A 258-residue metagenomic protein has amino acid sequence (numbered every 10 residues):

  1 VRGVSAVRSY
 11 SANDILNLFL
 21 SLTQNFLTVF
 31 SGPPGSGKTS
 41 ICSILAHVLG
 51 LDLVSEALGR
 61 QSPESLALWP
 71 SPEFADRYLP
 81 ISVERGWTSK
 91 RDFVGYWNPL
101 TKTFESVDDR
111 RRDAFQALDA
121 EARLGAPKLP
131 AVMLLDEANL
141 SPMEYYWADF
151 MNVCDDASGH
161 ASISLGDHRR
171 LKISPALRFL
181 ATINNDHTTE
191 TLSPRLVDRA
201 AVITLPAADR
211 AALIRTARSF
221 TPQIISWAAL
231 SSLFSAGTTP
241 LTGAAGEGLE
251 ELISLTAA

Functional and structural regions predicted by a protein language model:
V1-A258: C-terminal regulatory/interaction module of P-loop NTP-utilizing enzymes
